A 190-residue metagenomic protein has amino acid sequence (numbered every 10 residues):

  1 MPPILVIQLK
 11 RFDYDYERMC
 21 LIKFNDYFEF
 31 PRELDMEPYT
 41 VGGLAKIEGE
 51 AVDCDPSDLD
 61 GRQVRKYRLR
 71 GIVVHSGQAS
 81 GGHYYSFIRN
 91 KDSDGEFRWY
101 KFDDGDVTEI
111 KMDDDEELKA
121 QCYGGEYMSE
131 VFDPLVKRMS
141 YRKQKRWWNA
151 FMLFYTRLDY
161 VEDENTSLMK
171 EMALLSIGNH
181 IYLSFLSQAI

Functional and structural regions predicted by a protein language model:
M1-I190: Exposed substrate/partner-binding surface patches
